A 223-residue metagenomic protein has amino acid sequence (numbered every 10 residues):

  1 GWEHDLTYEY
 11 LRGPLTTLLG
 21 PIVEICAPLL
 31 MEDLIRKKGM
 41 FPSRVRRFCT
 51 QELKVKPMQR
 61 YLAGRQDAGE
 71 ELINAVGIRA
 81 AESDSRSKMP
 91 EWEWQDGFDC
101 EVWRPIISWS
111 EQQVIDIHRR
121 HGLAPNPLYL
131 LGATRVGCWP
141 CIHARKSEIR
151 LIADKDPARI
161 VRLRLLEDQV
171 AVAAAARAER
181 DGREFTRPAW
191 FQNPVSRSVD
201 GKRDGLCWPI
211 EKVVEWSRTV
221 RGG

Functional and structural regions predicted by a protein language model:
G1-H121: ATP-dependent adenylation/nucleotidyltransferase module used to activate substrates
N126, L131-G223: ATP/NTP-dependent adenylation/nucleotidyl-transfer catalytic domains that generate, transfer, or process NMP-activated
